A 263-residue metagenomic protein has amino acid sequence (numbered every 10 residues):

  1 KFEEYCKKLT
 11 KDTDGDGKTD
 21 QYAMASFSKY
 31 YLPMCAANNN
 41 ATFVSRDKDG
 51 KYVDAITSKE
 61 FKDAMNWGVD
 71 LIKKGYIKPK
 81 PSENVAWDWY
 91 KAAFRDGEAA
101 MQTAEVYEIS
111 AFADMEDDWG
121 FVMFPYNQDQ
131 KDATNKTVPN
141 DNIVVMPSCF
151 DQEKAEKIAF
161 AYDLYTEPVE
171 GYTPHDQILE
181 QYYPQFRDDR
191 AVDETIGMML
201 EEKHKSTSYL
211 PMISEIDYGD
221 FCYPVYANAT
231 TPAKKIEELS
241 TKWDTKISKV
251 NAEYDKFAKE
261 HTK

Functional and structural regions predicted by a protein language model:
K1-V53: Extracytoplasmic/periplasmic solute-binding protein
E3-K8, R46-E83: Glycine-centered hinge/linker elements that transmit conformational signals in sensory and ligand-binding systems
E4-D14, V69-Y76, D163-E170, S248: Sec-exported extracytoplasmic/periplasmic mature domains
E4-K8, W87-Q102: Short helices/loops that flank or line small-molecule/ion binding pockets
S28-K29, A104-I109: Beta->alpha turn/N-cap motifs
A100-E105, G120: Paired acidic/hydrophobic, glycine-rich loop segments that form the ligand-binding mouth/hinge of periplasmic-binding
A113-P184: Extracytoplasmic/periplasmic substrate-recognition and gating elements
A155-A159, V169-K263: Conserved C-terminal helix/tail region of periplasmic/extracytoplasmic solute-binding proteins
